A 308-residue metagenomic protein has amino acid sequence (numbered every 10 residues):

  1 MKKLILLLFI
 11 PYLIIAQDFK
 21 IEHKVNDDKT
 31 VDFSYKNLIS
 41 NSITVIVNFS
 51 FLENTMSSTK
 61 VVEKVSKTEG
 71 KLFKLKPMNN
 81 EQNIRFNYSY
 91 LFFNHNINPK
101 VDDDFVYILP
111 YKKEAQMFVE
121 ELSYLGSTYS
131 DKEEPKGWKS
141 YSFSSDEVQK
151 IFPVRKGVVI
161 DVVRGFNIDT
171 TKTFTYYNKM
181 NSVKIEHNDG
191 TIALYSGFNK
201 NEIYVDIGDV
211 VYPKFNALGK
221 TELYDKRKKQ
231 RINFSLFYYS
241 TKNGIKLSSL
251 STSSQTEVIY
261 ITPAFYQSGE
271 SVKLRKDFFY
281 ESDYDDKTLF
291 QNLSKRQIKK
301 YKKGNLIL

Functional and structural regions predicted by a protein language model:
M1-I14: Sec-dependent N-terminal signal peptides
A16-D18: Boundary of Sec targeting at the N-terminus
S34-N41: Asparagine-centered strand-capping/turn motif at beta-strand->loop junctions
N41-F49: Short, hydrophobic/aromatic beta-strand segments
V62-Y176, Q267-L308: Surface-exposed, glycine-biased beta-strand/turn segments
Y107, I203-D209, K220-L308: Acidic, glycine-rich catalytic/binding loops that coordinate metals and/or anionic ligands
I151-V162, Y204-K220: Short, well-structured beta-strand-loop connectors
H187-P213: Short histidine-centered loop motifs in beta-beta connectors
